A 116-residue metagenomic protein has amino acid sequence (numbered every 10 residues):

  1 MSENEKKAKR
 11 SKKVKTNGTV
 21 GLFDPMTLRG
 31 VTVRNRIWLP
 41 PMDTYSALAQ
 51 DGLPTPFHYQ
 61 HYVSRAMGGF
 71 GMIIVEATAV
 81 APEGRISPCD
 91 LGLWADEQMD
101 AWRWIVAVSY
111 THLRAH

Functional and structural regions predicted by a protein language model:
M1-T19: Basic/polar N-terminal segments that are highly enriched at the extreme N-terminus, encompassing both cleavable
K15-W38: N-terminal amphipathic alpha-helix/helix-capping segment at the start of soluble metabolic enzymes
L28-R29, R36-P54: N-terminal binding-site loop/beta-alpha segment at the start of enzyme catalytic domains that lines or forms
L39, R65, G69, S109: Conserved, mostly hydrophobic/aromatic
Q50-S64, L91-W104: Glycine-rich anion/phosphate-binding loops
Q60-A79: Catalytic domains of carbohydrate-active enzymes, especially glycoside hydrolases
V75-E97: Glycine-rich, proline-tolerant flexible connector loops at the mouths of alpha/beta enzymes
T111-H116: Conserved small/polar residues in nucleotide/adenosyl-binding loops
